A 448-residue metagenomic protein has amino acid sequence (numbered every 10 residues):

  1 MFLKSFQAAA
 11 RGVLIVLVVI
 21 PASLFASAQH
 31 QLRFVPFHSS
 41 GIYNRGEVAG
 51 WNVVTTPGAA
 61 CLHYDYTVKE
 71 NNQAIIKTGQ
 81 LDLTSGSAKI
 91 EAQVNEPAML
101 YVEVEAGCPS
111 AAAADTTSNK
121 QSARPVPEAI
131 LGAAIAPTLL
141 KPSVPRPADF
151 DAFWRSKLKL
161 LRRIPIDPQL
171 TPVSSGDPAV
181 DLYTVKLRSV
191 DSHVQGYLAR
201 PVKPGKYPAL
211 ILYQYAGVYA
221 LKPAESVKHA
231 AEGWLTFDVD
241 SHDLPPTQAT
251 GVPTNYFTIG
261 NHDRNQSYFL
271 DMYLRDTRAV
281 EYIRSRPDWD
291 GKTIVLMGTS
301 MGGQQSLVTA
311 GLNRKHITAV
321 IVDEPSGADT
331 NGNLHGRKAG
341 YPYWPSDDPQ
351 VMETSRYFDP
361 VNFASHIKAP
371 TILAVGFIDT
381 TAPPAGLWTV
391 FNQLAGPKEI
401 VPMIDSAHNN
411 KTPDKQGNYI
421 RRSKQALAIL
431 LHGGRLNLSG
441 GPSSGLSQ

Functional and structural regions predicted by a protein language model:
F37-G41, L161-P204: N-terminal cap/lid segment of alpha/beta-hydrolase-fold proteins
L198-R200, K206-A216: Short beta-strand element of the alpha/beta-hydrolase
A216-V280, D329-Y341: Cap/lid segment of the alpha/beta-hydrolase catalytic domain
E225, A369, P383-F391: Short alpha-helix in the alpha/beta-hydrolase fold that links the catalytic acid
D288-T299: Alpha/beta-hydrolase fold nucleophile elbow
G303-Q350, P402, N410-P413: Hydrolase active-site cap/lid region
S346, W388-Q448: C-terminal catalytic histidine-bearing segment of alpha/beta-hydrolase fold enzymes
I367, L373-V375: Short beta-strand/loop motif that positions the catalytic acidic residue of the alpha/beta-hydrolase fold
